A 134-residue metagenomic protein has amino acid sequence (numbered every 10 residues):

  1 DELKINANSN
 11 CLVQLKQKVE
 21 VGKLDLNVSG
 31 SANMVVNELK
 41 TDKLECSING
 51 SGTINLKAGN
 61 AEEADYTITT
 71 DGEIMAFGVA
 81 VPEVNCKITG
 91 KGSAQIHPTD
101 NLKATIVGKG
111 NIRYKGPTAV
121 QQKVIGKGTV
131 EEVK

Functional and structural regions predicted by a protein language model:
D1-I5, K16-L26, V36-C46, L56-D65 (+3 more regions): Short "repeat-start/strand-capping" segments in structured domains, especially the N-termini of parallel beta-helix
N6-N8, K134: N-terminal segments that cap or nucleate solenoid repeat domains
S9-C11, A32, G52, G72 (+3 more regions): Periodic glycine anchor positions in long extracellular repeat architectures
N49, D65, T69-E73: Mature soluble domains of exported/periplasmic/lumenal proteins and thiol-rich metal-chelating peptides
A119-K134: Short, low-complexity, Pro/Ser/Thr/Gly-rich segments in the mature regions of secreted, periplasmic
